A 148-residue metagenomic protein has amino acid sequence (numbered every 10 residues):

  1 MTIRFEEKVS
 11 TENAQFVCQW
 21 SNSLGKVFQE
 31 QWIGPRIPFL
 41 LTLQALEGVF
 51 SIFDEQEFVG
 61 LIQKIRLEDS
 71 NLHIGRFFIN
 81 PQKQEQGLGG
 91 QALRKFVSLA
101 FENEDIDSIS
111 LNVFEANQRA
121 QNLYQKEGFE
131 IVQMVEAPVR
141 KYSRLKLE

Functional and structural regions predicted by a protein language model:
I3-Q82, L99, N103, M134-A137: Acetyl-CoA-dependent GNAT
N80-Q82, Q86, E115-A116: Active-site acidic-Proline motif in GNAT/NAT acetyltransferases
K83, G87-F96: Conserved acetyl-CoA pyrophosphate-binding loop and the N-cap/start of the following alpha-helix in GNAT-like
G90, E115-Q133: Conserved active-site alpha-helix within GNAT-family acetyltransferase domains
K95, L99, N122-L123: Structural preference for long, well-ordered alpha-helical segments within the folded cores of structured domains
E102-N112: Conserved GNAT acetyl-CoA-binding A-motif
L111-Q121, A137-Y142: Conserved beta-strand-loop-alpha-helix junction that forms the acyl-donor binding cleft
Y142-E148: Terminal substrate-recognition subdomain of acyl/acetyltransferases
